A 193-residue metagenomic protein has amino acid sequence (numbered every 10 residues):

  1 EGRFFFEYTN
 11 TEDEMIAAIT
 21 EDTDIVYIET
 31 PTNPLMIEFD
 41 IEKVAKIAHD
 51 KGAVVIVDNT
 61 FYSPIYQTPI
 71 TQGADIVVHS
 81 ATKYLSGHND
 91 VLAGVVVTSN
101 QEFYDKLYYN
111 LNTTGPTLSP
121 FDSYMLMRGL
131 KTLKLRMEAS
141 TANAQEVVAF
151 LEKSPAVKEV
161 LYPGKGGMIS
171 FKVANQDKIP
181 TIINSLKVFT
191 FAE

Functional and structural regions predicted by a protein language model:
E1-A156, L161: Conserved PLP-enzyme active-site core in the AAT-like
P163-E193: Conserved C-terminal alpha-helix-loop-beta "cap" of PLP-dependent enzymes that closes/shapes the active-site mouth
